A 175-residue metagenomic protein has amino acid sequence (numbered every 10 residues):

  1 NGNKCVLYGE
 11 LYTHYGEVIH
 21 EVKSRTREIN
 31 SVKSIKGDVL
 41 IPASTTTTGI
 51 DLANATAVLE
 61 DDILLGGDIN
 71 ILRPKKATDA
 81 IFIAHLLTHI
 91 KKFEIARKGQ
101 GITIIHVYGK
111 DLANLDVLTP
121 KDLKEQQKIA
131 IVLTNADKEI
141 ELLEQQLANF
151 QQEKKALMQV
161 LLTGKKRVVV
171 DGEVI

Functional and structural regions predicted by a protein language model:
K4, Y8-V39, D61: Sequence-specific dsDNA recognition surfaces
R27-E28, G101, T134: Short, solvent-exposed loop/turn positions at domain surfaces that link secondary-structure elements or cap domain
V39-L40, L133: Generic structural signal for buried aliphatic residues
T45-I50: Short, charged beta-turn/beta-strand-edge "cap" motif at the junction between a beta-strand and an adjacent loop
L52-G66: Short, compositionally biased
D62-D68, G99-K124: A short glycine-rich beta-alpha junction/loop motif
T119-I175: Amphipathic alpha-helical coiled-coil/heptad-repeat segments
